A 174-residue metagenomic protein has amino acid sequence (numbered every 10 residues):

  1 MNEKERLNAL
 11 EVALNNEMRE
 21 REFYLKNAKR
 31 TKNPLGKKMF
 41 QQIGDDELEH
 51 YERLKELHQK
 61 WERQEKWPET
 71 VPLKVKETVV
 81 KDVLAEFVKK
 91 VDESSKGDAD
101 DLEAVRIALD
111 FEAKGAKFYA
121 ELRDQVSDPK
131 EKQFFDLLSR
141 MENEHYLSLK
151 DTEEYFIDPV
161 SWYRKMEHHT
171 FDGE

Functional and structural regions predicted by a protein language model:
M1-E174: Non-heme di-metal
